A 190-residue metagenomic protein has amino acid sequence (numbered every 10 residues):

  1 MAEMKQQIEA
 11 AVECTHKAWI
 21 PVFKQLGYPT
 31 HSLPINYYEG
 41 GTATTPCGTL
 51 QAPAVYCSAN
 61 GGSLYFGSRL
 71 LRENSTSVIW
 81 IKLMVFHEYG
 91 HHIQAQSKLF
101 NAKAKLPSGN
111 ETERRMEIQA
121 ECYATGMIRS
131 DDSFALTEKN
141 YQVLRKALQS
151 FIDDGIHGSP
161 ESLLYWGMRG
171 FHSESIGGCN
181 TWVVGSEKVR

Functional and structural regions predicted by a protein language model:
M1-T44, G177-R190: A metal-dependent hydrolase signature that marks the N-terminal structural subdomain at the beginning of catalytic folds
W19, L83-Q96, A120-E121, T125: Active-site recognition of the HExxH zinc-binding catalytic motif
I20-N36, A102-K103, D131-L144: Surface-exposed patches in mature extracellular/periplasmic domains of secreted proteins
Y38-Y65: Catalytic zinc-binding patch centered on the HExxH motif and its immediate surroundings that defines zinc-dependent
S68-V85, N110-T112: Short pre-active-site segment immediately N-terminal to the catalytic Zn-binding motif
Y89-K105, R129-D132: Catalytic Zn2+-binding segment of zinc metalloproteases
G109-L136: Post-HExxH zinc-binding segment in Zn-dependent metallohydrolases
R129-R190: Long, well-structured alpha-helical subdomains associated with metal-dependent extracellular/ecto-lumenal hydrolases
